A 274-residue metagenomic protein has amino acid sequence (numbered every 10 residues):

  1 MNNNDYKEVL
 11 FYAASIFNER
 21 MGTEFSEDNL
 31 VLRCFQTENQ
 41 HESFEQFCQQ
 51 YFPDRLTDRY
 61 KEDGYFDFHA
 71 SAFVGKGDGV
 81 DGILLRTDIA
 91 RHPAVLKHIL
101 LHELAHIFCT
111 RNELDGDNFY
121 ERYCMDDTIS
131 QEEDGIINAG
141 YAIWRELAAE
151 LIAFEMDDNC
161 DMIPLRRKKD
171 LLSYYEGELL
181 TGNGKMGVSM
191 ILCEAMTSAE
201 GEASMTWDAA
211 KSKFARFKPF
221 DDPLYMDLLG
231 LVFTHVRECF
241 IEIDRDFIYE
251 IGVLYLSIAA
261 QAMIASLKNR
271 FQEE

Functional and structural regions predicted by a protein language model:
M1-D78, D246-E274: A metal-dependent hydrolase signature that marks the N-terminal structural subdomain at the beginning of catalytic folds
Y12, I16, A148-M156, H235: Amphipathic alpha-helical segments that form well-ordered structural scaffolds and often line/cohere around active
F52-L100, L104-R111: Active-site scaffold of zinc-dependent metalloenzymes
A94-V95, C109-W144: Post-HEXXH active-site segment of zinc metalloproteases
H102, I143-L147, L151: A structural signal for well-ordered alpha-helical segments within the folded catalytic domains of diverse enzymes
I107-D115, I152-N159: Active-site catalytic microenvironments for nucleophilic, acid-base chemistry
I152-E178: Short helix/loop segments within enzyme catalytic domains that coordinate or immediately flank catalytic cofactors
K169-E274: Pan-zinc metallopeptidase signature
